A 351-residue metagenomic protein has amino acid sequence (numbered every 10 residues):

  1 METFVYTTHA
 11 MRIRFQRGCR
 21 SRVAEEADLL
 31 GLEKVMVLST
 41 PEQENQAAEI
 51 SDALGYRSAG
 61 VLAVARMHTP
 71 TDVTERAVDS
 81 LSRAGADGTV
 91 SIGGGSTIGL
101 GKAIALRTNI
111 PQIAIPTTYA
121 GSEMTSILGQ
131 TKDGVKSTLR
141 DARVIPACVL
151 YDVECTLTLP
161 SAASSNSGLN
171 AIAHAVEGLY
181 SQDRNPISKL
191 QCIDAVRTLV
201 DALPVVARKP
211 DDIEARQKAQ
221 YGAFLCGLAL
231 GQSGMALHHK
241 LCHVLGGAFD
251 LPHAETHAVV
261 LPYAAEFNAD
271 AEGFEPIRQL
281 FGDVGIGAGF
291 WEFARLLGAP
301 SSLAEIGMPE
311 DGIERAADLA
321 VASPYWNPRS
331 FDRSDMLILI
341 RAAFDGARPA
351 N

Functional and structural regions predicted by a protein language model:
M1-D87, L303: ATP/NTP phosphate-donor binding region
M11, S21, L106-I187, A195 (+1 more regions): A glycine/threonine-rich phosphate-anchoring loop and its flanking beta-alpha core in nucleotide/phosphate-binding
R20-V23, Q43-A47, T71-D72, S96-A103 (+2 more regions): Short glycine/serine/threonine-rich phosphate/pyrophosphate-binding segments that cradle anionic phosphate groups
L81-I104, T108-Y119, L241: A short, small-residue-rich loop immediately preceding and capping a beta-strand
G121, F224-H257, S323-W326: Glycine-rich phosphate/pyrophosphate-binding beta-alpha loops
V196-C242: Oxyanion-binding "anion nests"
G247-I313, D345, P349: Gly/Pro-rich interdomain helix-loop hinge
E310-N351: Short, amphipathic C-terminal "tail helix"
